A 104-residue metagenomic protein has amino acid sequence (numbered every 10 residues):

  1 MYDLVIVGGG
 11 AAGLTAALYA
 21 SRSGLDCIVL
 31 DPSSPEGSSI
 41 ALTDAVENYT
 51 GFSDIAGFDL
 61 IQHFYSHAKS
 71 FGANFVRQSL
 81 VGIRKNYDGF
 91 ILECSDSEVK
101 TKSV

Functional and structural regions predicted by a protein language model:
M1-A12: Beta1/beta-strand and adjacent pyrophosphate-binding region of the FAD-binding site in flavoprotein oxidoreductases
M1-Y2, C94-V104: Core beta-strand elements of the Rossmann-like FAD/NAD(P) dinucleotide-binding domain in flavoenzyme oxidoreductases
V5-V7, S21-L42: Glycine-rich FAD pyrophosphate-binding loop
S38-E98: N-terminal Rossmann-like dinucleotide/flavin-binding domain of flavoprotein oxidoreductases that bind FAD/FMN
